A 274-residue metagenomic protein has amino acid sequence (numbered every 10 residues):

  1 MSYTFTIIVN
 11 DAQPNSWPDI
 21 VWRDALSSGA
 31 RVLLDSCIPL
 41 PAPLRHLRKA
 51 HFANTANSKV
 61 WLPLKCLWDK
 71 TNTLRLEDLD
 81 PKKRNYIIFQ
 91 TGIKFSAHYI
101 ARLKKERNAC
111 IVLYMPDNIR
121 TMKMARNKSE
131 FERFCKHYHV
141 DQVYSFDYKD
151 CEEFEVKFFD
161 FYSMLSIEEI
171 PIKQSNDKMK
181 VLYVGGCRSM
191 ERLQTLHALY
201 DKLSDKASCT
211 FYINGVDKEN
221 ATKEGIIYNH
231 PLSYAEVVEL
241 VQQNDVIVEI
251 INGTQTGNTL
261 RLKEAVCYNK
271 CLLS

Functional and structural regions predicted by a protein language model:
M1-N118, M122, K206: N-terminal pre-catalytic "stem/leader" segment of glycosyltransferase-like enzymes
A12-N15, P39-P41, G92-F95, P116-T121 (+5 more regions): Short, solvent-exposed loop/turn segments at secondary-structure junctions
D24-L26, Q194-A207: Short hydrophobic signal-anchor/transmembrane segments that target glycosyltransferases and glycosylation machinery
G29-L33, C37, H46-T55, V140-Q142 (+2 more regions): Active-site regions of enzymes building and remodeling cell-envelope glycoconjugates
V32-D35, I87-I88, I111-L113, V140-D147 (+3 more regions): Short, hydrophobic beta-strand segments that form beta-sheet elements in well-ordered domains
D80-P81, H137, V241: A short, aliphatic-rich alpha-helical micro-motif
I100-Y200: Catalytic core of nucleotide-activated saccharide and alditol-phosphate transferases
C209-L273: Donor nucleotide-activated moiety binding/catalytic core segment of transferases that use nucleotide-activated donors
